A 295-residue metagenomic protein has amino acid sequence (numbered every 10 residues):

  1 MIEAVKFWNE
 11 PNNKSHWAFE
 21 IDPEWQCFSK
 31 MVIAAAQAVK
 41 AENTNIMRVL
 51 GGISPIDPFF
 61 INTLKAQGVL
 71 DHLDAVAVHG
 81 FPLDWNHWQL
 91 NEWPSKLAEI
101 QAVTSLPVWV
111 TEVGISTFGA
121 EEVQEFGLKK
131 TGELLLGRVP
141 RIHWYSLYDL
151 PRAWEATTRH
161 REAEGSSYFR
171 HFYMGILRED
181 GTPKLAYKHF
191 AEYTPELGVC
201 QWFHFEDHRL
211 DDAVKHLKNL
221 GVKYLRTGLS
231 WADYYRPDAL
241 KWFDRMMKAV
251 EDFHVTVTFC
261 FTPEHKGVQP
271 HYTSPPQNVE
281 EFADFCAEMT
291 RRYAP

Functional and structural regions predicted by a protein language model:
M1-E3, N9, L50-G52, P58-L97 (+6 more regions): Aromatic- and acid-rich polysaccharide-binding/catalytic face of secreted or lumenal carbohydrate-active enzymes
M1-I56, V214-P295: Substrate-binding cleft and catalytic face of glycoside hydrolase catalytic domains, especially the flexible beta-alpha
N12-S15, I53-N62, F81-W93, S116-E122 (+5 more regions): Acidic-and-aromatic substrate-binding clefts and catalytic sites of carbohydrate-active enzymes
P23, A120-F126, L134-H208, D212 (+7 more regions): Aromatic-rich peripheral "rim/lid" segments of glycoside hydrolase catalytic domains that contact and position glycan
F28, V32, W93, L97 (+4 more regions): Amphipathic alpha-helical segments in well-structured domains
A36, I61, L97-I100, G132 (+3 more regions): Short amphipathic alpha-helical segments and helix-helix/interface helices
K65, V69, L135-L136, L217-K218: Non-catalytic positions within long, well-ordered alpha-helices that form the structural scaffold/packing of enzyme
